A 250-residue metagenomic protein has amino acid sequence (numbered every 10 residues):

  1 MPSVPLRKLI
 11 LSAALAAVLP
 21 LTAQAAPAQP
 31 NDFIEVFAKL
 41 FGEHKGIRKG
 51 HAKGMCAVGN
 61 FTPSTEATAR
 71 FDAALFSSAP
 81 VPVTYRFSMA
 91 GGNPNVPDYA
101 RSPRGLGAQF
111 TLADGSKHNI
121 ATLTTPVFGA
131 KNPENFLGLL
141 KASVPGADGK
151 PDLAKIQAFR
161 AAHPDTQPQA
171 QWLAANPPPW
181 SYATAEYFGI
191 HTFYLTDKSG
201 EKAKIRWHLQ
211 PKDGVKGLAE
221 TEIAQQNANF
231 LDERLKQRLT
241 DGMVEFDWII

Functional and structural regions predicted by a protein language model:
P2-L11: Bacterial N-terminal signal peptides that target proteins for export
S12-P20: Bacterial N-terminal signal peptides
L21-A25: Sec/Tat signal peptide C-region and signal peptidase I cleavage site
A26-I250: Active-site-adjacent core segments of small-molecule enzymes
